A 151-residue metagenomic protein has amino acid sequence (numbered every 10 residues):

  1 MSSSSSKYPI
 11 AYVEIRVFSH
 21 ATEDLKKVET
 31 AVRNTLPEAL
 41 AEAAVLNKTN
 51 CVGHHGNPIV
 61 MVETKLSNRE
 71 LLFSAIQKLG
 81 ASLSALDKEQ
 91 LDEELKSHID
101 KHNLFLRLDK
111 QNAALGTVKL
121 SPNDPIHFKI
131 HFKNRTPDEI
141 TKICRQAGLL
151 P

Functional and structural regions predicted by a protein language model:
M1-A43: Long, hydrophobic N-terminal alpha-helical segment
V17-A21, L36, L66-E70, K110-N112 (+1 more regions): Beta-strand elements of well-folded, non-transmembrane domains
E23-K27, E70-I76, L115, P137-T141: Short, conserved charged micro-motifs
V28-A31, A75-L83, C144-R145: Short amphipathic alpha-helices in soluble, non-transmembrane regions that often serve as interface/regulatory elements
T35-L40, S82-D87, D124-H127, G148-P151: A common structural junction motif
A44-E70: Short, charge-patterned binding micro-sites
S67-R107: Ordered, amphipathic secondary-structure segments that act as subunit-interaction surfaces in large macromolecular
D100, L104-P151: Glycine-rich, aromatic-bearing surface loops/beta-hairpins
